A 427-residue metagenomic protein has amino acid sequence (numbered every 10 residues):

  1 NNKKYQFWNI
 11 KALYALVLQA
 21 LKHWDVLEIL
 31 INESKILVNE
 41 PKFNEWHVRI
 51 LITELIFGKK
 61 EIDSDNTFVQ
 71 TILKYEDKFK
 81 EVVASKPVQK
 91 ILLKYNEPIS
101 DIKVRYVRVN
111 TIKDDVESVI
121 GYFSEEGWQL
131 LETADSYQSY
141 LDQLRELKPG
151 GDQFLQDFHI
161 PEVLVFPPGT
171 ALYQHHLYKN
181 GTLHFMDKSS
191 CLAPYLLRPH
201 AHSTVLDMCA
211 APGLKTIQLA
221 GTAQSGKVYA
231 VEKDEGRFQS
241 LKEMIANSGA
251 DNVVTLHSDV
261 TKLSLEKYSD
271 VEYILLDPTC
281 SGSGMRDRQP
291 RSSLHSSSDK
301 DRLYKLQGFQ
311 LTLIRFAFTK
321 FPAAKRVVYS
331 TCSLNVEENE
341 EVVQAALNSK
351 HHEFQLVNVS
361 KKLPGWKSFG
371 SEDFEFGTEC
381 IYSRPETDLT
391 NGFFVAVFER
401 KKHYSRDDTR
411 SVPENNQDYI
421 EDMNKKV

Functional and structural regions predicted by a protein language model:
N1-A171: Class I Rossmann-like S-adenosyl-L-methionine
V107, L241-K242, A396: Conserved SAM-binding loop
H202-C209, Y229: Conserved class I S-adenosyl-L-methionine
P212-Q224: Conserved SAM-binding loop of SAM-dependent methyltransferases across substrates and taxa, primarily the Class I
A223, F321-A323: Helix-to-beta-strand junctions that scaffold the AdoMet/dcAdoMet cofactor pocket in Class I SAM-dependent enzymes
V231-S269, L276: S-adenosyl-L-methionine
K233, Q239-S240, S293-F321: Glycine-rich S-adenosyl-L-methionine
T261-S281, M285-R288, S296, L303-Q307 (+2 more regions): C-terminal catalytic and target-recognition region of SAM-dependent MTase-like enzymes, primarily methyltransferases
